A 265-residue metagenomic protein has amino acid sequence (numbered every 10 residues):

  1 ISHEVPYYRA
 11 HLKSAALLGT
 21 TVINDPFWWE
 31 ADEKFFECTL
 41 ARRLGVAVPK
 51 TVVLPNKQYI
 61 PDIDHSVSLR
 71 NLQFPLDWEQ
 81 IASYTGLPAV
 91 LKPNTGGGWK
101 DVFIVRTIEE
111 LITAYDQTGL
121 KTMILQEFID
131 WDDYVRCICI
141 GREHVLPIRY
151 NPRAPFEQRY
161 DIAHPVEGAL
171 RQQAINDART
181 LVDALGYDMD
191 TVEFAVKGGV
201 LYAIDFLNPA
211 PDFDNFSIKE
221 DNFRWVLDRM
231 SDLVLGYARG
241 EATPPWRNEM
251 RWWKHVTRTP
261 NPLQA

Functional and structural regions predicted by a protein language model:
I1-A16, P26-A31: N-terminal glycine-rich "phosphate-gripper" loop used for MgATP/nucleotide binding and carboxylate activation
I1-S2, I23-D25, I124-Q126, T191: Short catalytic-loop micro-motif centered on adjacent basic/acidic residues
L17-G19, L44: Short, structured coil segments at secondary-structure junctions
T21-V22, V48, A89, M189: Hydrophobic beta-strand scaffold residues
F27-Y134, A163-H164, G168-I175: Active-site nucleotide/adenylate-binding loops and adjacent lid/helix of ATP-dependent enzymes
T118-T122, F128-D161, I175-T191, A195-Y202 (+1 more regions): Phosphate-binding core of ATP-grasp and ATP-grasp-like enzymes
F156-Y202, D228, V234-A242, W246-P262: A long amphipathic alpha-helix within ATP-dependent nucleotide-binding catalytic cores
D212-D228: Short, flexible active-site recognition loops that position polar ligands and cofactors
